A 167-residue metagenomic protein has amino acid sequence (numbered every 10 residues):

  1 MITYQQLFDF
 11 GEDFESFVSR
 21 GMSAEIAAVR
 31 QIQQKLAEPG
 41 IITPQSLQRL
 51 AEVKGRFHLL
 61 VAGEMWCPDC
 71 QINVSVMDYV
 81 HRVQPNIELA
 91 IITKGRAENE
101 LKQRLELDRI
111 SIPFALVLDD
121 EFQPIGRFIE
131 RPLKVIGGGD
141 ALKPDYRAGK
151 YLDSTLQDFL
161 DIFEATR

Functional and structural regions predicted by a protein language model:
M1-F57, V83, L101-S111, D120 (+1 more regions): Non-globular targeting/processing and membrane-anchoring segments
A37-G40, P68-Q71, T93-A97: A short linear-motif detector with a strong N-terminal bias
Q48-V80: Local sequence-structure signature of Cys/Sec-based thiol-disulfide redox active-site neighborhoods
L60-E64, M77, P85-E100, L118-D120: Thiol-based oxidoreductase modules, predominantly thioredoxin-like and allied folds used for disulfide exchange
